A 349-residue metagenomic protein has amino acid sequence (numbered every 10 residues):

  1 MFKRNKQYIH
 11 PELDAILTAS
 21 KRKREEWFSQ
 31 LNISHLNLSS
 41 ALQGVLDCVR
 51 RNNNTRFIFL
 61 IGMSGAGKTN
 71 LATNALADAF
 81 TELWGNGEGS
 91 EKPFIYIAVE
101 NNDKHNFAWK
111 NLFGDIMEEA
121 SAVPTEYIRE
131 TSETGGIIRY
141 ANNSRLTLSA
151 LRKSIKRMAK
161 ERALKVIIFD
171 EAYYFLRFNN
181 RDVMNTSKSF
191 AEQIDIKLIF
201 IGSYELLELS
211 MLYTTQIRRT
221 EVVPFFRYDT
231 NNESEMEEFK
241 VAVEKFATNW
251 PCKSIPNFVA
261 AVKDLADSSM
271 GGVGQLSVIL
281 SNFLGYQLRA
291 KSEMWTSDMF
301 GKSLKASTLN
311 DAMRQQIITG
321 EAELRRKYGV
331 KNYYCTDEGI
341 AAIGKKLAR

Functional and structural regions predicted by a protein language model:
M1-A15, E161, Q216, T230-R349: C-terminal alpha-helical "lid" subdomain
Y8-L17, L42, A108-N111, E119-D182 (+4 more regions): Mid-core helix/loop region of P-loop NTP-binding domains shared across ATPases and GTPases
K23-L46: N-terminal pre-Walker A segment at the start of P-loop NTPase domains
N54-N74: Walker A/P-loop nucleotide-binding motif
G67-K92: P-loop NTPase Walker A phosphate-binding motif
K68, K104-F107, L206-S210: Switch/connector loops and helix/strand junctions flanking conserved nucleotide-binding motifs in nucleotide-processing
F94-H105: A short hydrophobic beta-strand->loop->alpha-helix junction that borders the nucleotide-binding pocket of P-loop NTPases
Y96, I155-M158, K165, L176 (+1 more regions): The catalytic "switch" region of P-loop NTPases
